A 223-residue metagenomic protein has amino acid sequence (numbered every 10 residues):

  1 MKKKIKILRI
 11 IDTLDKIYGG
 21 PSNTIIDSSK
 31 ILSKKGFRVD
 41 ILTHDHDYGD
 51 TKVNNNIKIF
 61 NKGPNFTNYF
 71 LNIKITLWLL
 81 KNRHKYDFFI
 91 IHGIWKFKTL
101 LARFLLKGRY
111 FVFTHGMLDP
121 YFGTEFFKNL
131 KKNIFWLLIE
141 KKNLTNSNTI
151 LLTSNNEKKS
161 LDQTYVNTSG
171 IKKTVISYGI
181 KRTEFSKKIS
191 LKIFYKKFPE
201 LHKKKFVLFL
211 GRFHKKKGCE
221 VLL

Functional and structural regions predicted by a protein language model:
I5, I10-Y18, T24-F70, S160-N167 (+1 more regions): N-terminal strand-loop element at the rim of the active site of nucleotide-sugar-dependent glycosyltransferases
L8, L151, E200-K217, L223: Conserved donor-binding/catalytic core segment of Leloir-type glycosyltransferases
I25, L32, V207, L222-L223: A structural motif in glycosyltransferase catalytic domains
D45, N156, G179: Carbohydrate-associated surface elements
N54-L80, G93, G123-K132: A short, charged, and often flexible helix/loop element on the N-terminal side of the glycosyltransferase catalytic
T76, F88-P120, W136: An aromatic- and histidine-rich active-site surface loop
K132-I150: Membrane-proximal helix-turn-helix segments that form the acceptor-binding/catalytic region of lipid-linked
D162, G179-K196: Acidic anion/phosphate-binding donor-loop and adjacent secondary structure in glycosyltransferase catalytic cores
